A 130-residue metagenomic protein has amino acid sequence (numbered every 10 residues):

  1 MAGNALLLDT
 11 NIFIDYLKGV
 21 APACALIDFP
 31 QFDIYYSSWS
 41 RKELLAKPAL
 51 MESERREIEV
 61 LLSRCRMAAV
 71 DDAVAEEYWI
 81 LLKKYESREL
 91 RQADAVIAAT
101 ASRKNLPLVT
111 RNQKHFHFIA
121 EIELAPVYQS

Functional and structural regions predicted by a protein language model:
M1-Y36, A46-E59: Short, well-structured N-terminal submotif of metal-dependent ribonuclease cores
N4, R66-R111: Active-site neighborhoods of divalent-metal-dependent phosphate/nucleic-acid chemistry enzymes
L8-N11, Y36-S37, L90-R91, N112 (+1 more regions): Histidine- and aromatic-rich ligand-binding microenvironments
D9-T10, L44, Y78, A101 (+1 more regions): Generic structural signal for small/hydrophobic residues in well-ordered secondary structure, especially within
I12-F13, S40, V74, V96-I97 (+1 more regions): Alpha-helix capping/helix-boundary segments
G19-V20, R111-K114: Short, polar loop motifs at secondary-structure junctions
A25-F29, K114-E121: Short loop/helix-cap segments at secondary-structure boundaries that form the rim of catalytic
